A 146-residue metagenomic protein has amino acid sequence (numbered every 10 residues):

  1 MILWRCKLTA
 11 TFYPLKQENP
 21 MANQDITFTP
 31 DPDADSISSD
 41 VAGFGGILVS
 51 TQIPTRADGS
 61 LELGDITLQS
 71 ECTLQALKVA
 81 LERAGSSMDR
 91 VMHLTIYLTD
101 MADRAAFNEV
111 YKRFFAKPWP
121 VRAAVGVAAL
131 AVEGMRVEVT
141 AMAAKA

Functional and structural regions predicted by a protein language model:
A10-Q75, V79-M92, L98-A146: N-terminal presequence-like segments and the immediate start of the first folded domain
